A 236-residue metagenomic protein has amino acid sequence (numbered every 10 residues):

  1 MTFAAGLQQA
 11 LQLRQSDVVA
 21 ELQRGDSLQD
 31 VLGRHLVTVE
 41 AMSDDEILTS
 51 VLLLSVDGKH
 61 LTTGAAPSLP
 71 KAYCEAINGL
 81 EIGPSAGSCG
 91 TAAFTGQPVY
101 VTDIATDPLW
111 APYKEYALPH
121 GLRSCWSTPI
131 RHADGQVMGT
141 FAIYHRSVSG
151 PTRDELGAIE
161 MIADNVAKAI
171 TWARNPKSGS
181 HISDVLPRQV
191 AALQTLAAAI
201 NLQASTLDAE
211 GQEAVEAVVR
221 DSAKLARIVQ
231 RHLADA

Functional and structural regions predicted by a protein language model:
M1-D30, R34, R188, A192-T195: Signal-transmission linkers at sensory-effector interfaces
F3-G6, D154-A158, A169-H181, D235-A236: Short alpha-helical interdomain "coupling" segment at the junction between an upstream regulatory sensor module
E21-G64, Y73, A86, D208 (+3 more regions): Helix-loop-beta substructure at the N-terminus of cytosolic sensory domains that couple signal/ligand detection
I77-G79, S85, F94-T95, A105-T106 (+1 more regions): Helix-to-coil/beta transition segments that act as allosteric "coupling" elements at the rims of sensory or catalytic
T140, E160-K168: Allosteric cytosolic regulatory segments
T140-G150: Short beta-strand-to-loop transition segments that serve as allosteric relay/switch motifs in sensory/regulatory domains
R174-T195, E213, R220: Conserved HAMP-HisKA connector
L196-A209, E213: Conserved C-terminal segment of the DHp
